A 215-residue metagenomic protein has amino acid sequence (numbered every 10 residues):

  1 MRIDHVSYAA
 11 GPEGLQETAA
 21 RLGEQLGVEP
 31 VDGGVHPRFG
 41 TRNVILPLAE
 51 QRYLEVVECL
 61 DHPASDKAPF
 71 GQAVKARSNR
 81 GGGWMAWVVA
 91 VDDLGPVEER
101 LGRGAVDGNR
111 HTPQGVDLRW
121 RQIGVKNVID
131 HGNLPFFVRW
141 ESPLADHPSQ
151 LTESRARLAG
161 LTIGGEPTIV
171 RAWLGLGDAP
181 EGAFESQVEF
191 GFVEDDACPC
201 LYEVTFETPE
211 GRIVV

Functional and structural regions predicted by a protein language model:
M1-I3, Y8-E29, T41, L48-V215: Glyoxalase I/VOC metalloenzyme domain signal
E29-P37: Conserved catalytic-core motifs of GNAT/GCN5-like acyltransferases
